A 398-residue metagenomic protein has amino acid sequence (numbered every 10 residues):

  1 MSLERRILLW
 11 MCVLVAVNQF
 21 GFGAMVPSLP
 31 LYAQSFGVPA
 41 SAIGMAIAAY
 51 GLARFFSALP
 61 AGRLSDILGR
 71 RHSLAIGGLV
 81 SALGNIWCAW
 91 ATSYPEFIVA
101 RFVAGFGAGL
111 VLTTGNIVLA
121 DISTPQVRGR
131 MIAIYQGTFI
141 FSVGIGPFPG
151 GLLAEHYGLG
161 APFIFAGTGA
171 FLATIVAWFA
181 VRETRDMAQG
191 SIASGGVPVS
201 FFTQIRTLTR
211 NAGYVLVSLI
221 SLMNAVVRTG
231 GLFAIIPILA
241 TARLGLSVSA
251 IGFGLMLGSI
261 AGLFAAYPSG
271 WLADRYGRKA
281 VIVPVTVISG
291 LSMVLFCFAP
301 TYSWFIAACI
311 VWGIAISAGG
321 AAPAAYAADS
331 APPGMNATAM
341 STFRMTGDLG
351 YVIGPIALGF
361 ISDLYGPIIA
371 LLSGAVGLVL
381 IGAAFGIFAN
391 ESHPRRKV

Functional and structural regions predicted by a protein language model:
M1-E4, E183-V217: Juxtamembrane intracellular "pre-TM" segments in multi-pass secondary transporters
S28-A40, A234-S249: Short amphipathic helix-loop junctions that connect adjacent transmembrane helices in Major Facilitator Superfamily/SLC
A33-Q34, L64-S65, L152-Y157, A240-T241 (+2 more regions): Interfacial helix-cap and linker-helix signal at transmembrane-aqueous boundaries of multi-pass secondary transporters
G37, G69, W90-E96, G245 (+2 more regions): Helix-breaking motifs and short loop linkers at transmembrane-helix boundaries and internal kinks in secondary membrane
G51-L59, V143-G144, S259-Y267, Y351-V352: Residue-level signature of mid-helix packing/kink "hotspots" within the transmembrane helices of 12-pass Major
H72-I86, G167, A280-V294: Structural signature of the two symmetry-related core transmembrane helices
G84, P95-V103, S292, S303-V311: Paired small-residue
F102-F139: Cytoplasmic helix-loop-helix junction between adjacent transmembrane helices in 12-TM secondary transporters
